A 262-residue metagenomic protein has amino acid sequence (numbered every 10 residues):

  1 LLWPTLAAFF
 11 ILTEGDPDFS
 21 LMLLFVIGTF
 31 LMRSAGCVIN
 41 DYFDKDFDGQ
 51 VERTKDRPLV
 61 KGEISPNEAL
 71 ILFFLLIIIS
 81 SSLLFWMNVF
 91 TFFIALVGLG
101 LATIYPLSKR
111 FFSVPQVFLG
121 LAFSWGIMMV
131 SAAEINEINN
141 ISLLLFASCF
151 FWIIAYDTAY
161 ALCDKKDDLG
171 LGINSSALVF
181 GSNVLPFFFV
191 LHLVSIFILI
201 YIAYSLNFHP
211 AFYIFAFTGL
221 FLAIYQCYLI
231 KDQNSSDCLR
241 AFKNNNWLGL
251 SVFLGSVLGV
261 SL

Functional and structural regions predicted by a protein language model:
L1-I11, G120-S124, F253-G255: The first (N-terminal) embedded transmembrane alpha-helix
F10-L24, I71, F90-G98, A102 (+3 more regions): Functional transmembrane core segments of multi-pass inner-membrane proteins
I27-T29, S34, T54-N140, L144 (+4 more regions): Intramembrane alpha-helical segments
G28-S81, F150-L199, I230-F242: Solvent-exposed interhelical
A35, I79, L101, S148 (+3 more regions): Membrane-embedded alpha-helical transmembrane segments of multi-pass integral membrane proteins
Y201-L262: Extended hydrophobic alpha-helices typical of membrane-associated regions
